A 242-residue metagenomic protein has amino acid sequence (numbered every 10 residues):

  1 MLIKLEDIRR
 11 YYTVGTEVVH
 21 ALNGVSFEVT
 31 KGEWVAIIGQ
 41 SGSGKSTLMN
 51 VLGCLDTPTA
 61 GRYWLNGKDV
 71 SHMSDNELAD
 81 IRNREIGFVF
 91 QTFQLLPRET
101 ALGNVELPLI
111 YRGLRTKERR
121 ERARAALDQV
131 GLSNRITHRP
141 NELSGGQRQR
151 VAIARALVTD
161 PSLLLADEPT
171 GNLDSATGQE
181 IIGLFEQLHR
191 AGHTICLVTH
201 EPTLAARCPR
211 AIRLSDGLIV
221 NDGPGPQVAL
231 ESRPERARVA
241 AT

Functional and structural regions predicted by a protein language model:
M1-L214: ABC family nucleotide-binding domain
L218-T242: Conserved beta-strand-loop-alpha-helix hinge in the C-terminal portion of ABC ATPase nucleotide-binding domains
